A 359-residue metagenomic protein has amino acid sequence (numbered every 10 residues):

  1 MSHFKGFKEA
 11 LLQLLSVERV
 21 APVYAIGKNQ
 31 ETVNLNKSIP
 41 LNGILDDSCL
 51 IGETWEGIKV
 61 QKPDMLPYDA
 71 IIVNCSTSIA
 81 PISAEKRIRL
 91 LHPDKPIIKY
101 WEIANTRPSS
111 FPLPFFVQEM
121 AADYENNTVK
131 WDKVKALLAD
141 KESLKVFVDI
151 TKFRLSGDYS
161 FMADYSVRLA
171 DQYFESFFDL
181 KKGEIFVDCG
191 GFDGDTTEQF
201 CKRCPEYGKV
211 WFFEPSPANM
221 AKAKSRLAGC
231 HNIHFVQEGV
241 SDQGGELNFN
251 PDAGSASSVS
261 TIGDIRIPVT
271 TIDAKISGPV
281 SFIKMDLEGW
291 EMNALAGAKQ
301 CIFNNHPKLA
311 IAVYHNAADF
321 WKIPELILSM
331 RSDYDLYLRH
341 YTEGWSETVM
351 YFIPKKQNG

Functional and structural regions predicted by a protein language model:
M1-I39, S48-G359: Phosphate/nucleotide-binding beta-alpha loop and adjacent structural elements of enzyme active sites
